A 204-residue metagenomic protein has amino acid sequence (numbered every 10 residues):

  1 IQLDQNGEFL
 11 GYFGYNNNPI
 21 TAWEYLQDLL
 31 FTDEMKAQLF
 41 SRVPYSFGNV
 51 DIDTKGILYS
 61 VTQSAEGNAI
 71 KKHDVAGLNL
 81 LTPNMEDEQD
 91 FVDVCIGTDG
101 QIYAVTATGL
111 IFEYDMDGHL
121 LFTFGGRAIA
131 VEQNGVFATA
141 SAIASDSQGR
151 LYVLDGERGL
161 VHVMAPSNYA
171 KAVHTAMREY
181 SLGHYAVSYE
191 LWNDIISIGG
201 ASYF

Functional and structural regions predicted by a protein language model:
I1-G199: Eukaryotic scaffold repeat domains enriched in small/polar residues
S202-F204: TPR/TPR-like alpha-solenoid helical repeat scaffolds
